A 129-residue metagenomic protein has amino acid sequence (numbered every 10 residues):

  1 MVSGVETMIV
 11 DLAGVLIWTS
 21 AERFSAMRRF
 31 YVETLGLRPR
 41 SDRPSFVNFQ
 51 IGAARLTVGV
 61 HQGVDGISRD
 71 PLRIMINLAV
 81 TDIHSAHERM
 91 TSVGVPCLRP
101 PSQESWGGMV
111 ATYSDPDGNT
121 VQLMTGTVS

Functional and structural regions predicted by a protein language model:
M1-R28, R55, I74-I76, T127-S129: N-terminal beta-strand motif that seeds the catalytic metal site of vicinal oxygen chelate
M1-V10, H87, T91-S129: Vicinal oxygen chelate
D11-A21, N48-Q50, I67-T91, M109-S114: Vicinal oxygen chelate
E22-T34, A111, T120: Conserved active-site alpha-helix within GNAT-family acetyltransferase domains
S25-R29, E33, H84-S92, P96: Replace "anionic and nucleotidyl ligands
L35-D42, C97-P100: Short secondary-structure junctions
R38-P71, T120-G126: Conserved short beta-strand elements that form part of the metal-binding/catalytic scaffold of enzyme active sites
